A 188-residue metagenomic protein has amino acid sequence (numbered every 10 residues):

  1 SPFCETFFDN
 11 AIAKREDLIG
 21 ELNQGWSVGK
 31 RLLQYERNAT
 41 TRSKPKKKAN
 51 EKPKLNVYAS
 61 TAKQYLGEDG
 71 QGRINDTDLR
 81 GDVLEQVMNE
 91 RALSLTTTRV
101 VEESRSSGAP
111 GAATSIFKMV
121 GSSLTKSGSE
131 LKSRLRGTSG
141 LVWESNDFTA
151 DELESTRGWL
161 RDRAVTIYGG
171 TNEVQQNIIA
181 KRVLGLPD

Functional and structural regions predicted by a protein language model:
S1-A92, V165, K181: Glycine-rich beta->alpha junctions and the first turn(s) of the following alpha-helix
E5, N23-P45, S139-D188: Glycine-rich phosphate/cofactor-binding loops in nucleotide/flavin-utilizing enzymes
E21, N75, E85-A92, A109 (+6 more regions): Secondary-structure capping and boundary motifs in well-ordered enzyme cores
R31, S60, Q64, E102 (+4 more regions): Charged/polar, solvent-exposed surface patches and flexible loops
P45-K47, G121, L131, L186: Short, charged/polar low-complexity linear motifs in solvent-exposed/disordered segments
G67-G70, I74, R80, R91-D147: C-terminal helix-coil-helix/basic helical segment that borders enzyme active sites and/or dimer interfaces and provides
